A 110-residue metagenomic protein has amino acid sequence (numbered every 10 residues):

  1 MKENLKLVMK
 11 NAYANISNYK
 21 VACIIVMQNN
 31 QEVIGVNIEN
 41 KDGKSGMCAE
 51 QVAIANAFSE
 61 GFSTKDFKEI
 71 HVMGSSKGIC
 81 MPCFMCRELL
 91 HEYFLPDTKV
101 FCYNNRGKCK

Functional and structural regions predicted by a protein language model:
M1-K110: Zinc-dependent deaminase catalytic domain
